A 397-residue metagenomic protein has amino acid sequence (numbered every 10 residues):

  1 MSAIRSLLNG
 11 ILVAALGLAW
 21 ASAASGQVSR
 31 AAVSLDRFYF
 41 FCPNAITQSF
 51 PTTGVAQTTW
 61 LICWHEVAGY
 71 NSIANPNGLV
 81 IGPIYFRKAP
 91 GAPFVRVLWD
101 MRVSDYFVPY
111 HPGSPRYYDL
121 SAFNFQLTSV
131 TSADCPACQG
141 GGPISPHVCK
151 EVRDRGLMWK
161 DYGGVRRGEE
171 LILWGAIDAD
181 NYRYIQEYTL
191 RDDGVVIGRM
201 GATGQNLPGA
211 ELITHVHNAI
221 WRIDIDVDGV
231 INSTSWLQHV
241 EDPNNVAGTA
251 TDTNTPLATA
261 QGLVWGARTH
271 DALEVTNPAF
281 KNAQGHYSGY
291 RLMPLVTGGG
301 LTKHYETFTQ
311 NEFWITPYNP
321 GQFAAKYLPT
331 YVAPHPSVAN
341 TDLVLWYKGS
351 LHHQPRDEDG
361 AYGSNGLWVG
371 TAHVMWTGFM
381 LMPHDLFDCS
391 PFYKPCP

Functional and structural regions predicted by a protein language model:
M1-I11: Bacterial N-terminal signal peptides that target proteins for export
G10-A19: Bacterial N-terminal signal peptides
S22-G26: Sec/Tat signal peptide C-region and signal peptidase I cleavage site
Q27-Q186, R191-D193, L207-P397: Extended effector regions of multi-domain proteins
